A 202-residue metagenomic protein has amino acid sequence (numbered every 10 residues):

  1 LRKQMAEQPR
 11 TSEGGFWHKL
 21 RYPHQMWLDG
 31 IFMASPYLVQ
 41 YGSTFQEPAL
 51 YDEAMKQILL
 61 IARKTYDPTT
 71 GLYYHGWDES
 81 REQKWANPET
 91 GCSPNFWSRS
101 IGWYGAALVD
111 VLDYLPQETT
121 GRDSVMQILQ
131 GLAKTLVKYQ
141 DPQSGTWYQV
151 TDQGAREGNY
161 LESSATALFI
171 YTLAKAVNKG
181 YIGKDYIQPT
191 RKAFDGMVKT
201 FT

Functional and structural regions predicted by a protein language model:
L1, G14, G158-A165, I170-T202: CBM-like carbohydrate-recognition segments
L1, S35-E47, W103-G121, A167-G183: Well-ordered alpha-helical scaffold segments within catalytic/enzyme domains
L1-G15, E53-W77, R81-K84, M126-S144 (+1 more regions): Long, well-ordered core segments of solenoidal/helical folds
E13-W77, I101: Aromatic- and glycine-enriched pocket-lining scaffold segments that form the walls of small-molecule binding clefts
G15-G30, G71-W97, S144-A165: Carbohydrate-binding/catalytic loop surfaces
M26-M33, Q46, L50-E53, E89-W103 (+2 more regions): Short, contiguous, pocket-lining structural segments that sit at or immediately flank catalytic/ligand-binding sites
Q57, S98, A107: Acidic/His-rich structured neighborhood in mature extracellular/periplasmic domains
G105-G154: Oxyanion-binding "anion nests"
